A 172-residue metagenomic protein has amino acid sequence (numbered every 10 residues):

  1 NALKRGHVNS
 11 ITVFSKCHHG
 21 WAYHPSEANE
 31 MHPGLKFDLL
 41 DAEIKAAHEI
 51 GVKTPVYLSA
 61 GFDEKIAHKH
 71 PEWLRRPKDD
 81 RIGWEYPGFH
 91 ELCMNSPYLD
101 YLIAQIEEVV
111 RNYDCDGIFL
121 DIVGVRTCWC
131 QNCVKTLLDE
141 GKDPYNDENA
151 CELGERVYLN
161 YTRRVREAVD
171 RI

Functional and structural regions predicted by a protein language model:
N1, D38-D41, D63, D116 (+1 more regions): Acidic side chains
N1-G6, E27-I50, D100, A104 (+2 more regions): Aromatic- and glycine-enriched glycan-recognition loops and surfaces that form the carbohydrate-binding subsites
K4-L39, F62-D79, G83-Y86, T127-C128 (+1 more regions): Aromatic-lined carbohydrate-binding/catalytic grooves of carbohydrate-active enzymes
H7-N9, H48-T54, D114-D116, R171-I172: Short, well-ordered coil/turn segments that N-cap beta-strands
I11-V13, T54-L58, I118-L120: Hydrophobic faces of well-ordered beta-strands that scaffold small-molecule active sites in alpha/beta enzyme cores
C17, A42-E43, E85-F89, E148-E152: Short C-terminal domain-edge/linker segments immediately following a structured domain
V56-Y113, R163: Active-site-adjacent "subsite" loops/lids of carbohydrate-active enzymes
E91-I172: Active-site neighborhood of glycoside hydrolase catalytic domains
